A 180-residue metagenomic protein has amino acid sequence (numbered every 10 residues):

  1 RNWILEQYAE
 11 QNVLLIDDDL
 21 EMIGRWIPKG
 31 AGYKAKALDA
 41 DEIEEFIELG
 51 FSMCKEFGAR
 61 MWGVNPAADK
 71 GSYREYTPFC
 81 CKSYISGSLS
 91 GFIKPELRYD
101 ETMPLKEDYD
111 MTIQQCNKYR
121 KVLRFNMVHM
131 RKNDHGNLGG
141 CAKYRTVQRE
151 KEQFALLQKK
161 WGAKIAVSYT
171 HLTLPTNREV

Functional and structural regions predicted by a protein language model:
N2-N12: Active-site nucleotide-sugar/metal-binding loop of Leloir-type enzymes
N12-I23: Short beta-strand-to-loop acidic/aromatic patch adjacent to the donor-nucleotide binding site
E21-I27, K132-H135: Short acidic/His/Gly/Ser-rich catalytic and metal-binding motifs that mark active-site loops of diverse hydrolases
I23-Y109: Conserved catalytic core of nucleotide-sugar-dependent glycosyltransferases
M103-P104, K121, R131-Q158: Nucleotide-sugar-dependent glycosyltransferase catalytic core
M103-V128: A short, conserved alpha-helix in the catalytic core of glycosyltransferases
T170-T176: Conserved small/polar residues in nucleotide/adenosyl-binding loops
